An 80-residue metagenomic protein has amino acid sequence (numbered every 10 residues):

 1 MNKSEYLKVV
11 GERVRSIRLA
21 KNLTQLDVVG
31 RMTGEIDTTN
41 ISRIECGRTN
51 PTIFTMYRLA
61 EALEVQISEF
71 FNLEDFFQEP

Functional and structural regions predicted by a protein language model:
M1-A20: A short, Lys/Arg-rich alpha-helix, primarily the initiator
N2-S4, E61, F71-P80: Short, charged recognition helix plus adjacent turn of helix-turn-helix-like nucleic-acid-binding domains
V14, Q25, T38, I53-M56: Helix-turn-helix DNA-binding elements, focusing on the entry/boundary residues of the two helices that contact DNA
L19, G30, E61: Alpha-helical residues within the helix-turn-helix
N22-R43: Short alpha-helical DNA-recognition segment
M32, E45, T55, F71: DNA major-groove recognition helix of helix-turn-helix
T52-E69: DNA major-groove recognition helix of helix-turn-helix/homeodomain DNA-binding modules
